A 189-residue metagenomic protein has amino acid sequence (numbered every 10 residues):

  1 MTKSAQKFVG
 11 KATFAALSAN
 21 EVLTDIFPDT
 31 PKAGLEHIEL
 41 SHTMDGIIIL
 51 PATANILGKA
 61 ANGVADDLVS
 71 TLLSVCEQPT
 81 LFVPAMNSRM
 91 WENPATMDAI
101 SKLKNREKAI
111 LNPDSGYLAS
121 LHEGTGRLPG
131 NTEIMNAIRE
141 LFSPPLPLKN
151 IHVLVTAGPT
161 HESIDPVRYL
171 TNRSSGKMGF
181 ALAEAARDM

Functional and structural regions predicted by a protein language model:
M1-L81, N87-G176, F180-M189: A cross-family phosphate/adenosyl-ligand binding-site feature
